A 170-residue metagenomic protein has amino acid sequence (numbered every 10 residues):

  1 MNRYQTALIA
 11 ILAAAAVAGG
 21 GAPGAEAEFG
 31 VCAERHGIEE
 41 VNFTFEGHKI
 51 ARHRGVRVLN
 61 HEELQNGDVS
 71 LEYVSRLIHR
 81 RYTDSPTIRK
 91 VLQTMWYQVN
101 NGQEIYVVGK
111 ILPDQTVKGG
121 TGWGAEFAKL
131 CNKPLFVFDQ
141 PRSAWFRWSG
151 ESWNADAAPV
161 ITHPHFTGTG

Functional and structural regions predicted by a protein language model:
Y4-G19, P23-G170: Acidic/glycine-enriched connector segments
